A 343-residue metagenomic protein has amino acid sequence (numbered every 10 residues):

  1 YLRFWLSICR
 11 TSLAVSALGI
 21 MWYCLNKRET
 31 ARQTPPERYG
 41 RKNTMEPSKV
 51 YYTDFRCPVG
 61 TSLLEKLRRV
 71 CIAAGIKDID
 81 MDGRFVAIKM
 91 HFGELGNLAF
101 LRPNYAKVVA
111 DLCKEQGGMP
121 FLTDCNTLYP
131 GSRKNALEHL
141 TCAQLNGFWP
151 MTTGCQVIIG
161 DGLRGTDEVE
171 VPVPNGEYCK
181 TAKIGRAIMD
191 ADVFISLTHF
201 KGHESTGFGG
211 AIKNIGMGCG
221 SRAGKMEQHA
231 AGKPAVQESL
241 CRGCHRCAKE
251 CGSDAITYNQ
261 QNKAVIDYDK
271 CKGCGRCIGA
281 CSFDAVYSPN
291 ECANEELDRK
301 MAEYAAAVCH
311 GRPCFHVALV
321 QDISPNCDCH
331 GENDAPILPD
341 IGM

Functional and structural regions predicted by a protein language model:
R3, R10, V15-S16: Compositionally biased, low-complexity intrinsically disordered regions
A14-A17, E29-A31, E37: Acidic, Ala/Val/Gly-enriched low-complexity intrinsically disordered segments
E46-Y105, E115-D124, Y129-M343: Extended, low-polarity segments enriched in aliphatic/aromatic residues
